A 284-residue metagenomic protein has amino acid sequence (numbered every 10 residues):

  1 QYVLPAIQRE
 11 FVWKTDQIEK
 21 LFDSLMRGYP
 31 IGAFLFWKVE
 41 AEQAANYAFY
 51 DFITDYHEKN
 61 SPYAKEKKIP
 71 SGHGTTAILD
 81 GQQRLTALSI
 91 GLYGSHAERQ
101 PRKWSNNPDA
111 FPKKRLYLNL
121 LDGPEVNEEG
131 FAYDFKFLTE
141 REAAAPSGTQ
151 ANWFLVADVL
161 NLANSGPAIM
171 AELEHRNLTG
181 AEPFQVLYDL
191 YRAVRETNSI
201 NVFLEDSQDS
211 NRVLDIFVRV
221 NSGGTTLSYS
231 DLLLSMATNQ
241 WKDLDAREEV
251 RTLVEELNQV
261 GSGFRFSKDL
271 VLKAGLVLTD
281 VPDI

Functional and structural regions predicted by a protein language model:
Q1-D283: Basic- and aromatic-enriched surface patches that contact anionic nucleotides/nucleic acids
